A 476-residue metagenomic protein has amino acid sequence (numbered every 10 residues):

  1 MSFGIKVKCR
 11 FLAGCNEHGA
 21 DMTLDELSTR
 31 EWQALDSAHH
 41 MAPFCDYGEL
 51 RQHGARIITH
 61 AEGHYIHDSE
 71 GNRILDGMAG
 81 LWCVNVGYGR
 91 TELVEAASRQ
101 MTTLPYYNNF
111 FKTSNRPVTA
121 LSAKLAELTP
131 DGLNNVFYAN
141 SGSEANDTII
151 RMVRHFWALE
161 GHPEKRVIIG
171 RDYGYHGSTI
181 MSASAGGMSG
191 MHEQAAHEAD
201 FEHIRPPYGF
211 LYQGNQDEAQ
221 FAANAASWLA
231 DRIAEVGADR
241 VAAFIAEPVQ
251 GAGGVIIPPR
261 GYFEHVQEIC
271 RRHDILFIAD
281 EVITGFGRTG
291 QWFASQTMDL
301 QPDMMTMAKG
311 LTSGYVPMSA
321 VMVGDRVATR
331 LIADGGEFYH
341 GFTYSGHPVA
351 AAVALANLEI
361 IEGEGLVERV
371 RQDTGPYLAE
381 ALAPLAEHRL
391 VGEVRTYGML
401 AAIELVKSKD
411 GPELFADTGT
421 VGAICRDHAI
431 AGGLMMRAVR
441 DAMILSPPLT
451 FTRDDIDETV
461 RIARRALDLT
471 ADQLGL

Functional and structural regions predicted by a protein language model:
T23-L476: Conserved N-terminal phosphate-binding loop of PLP-dependent enzymes in the Aspartate aminotransferase
